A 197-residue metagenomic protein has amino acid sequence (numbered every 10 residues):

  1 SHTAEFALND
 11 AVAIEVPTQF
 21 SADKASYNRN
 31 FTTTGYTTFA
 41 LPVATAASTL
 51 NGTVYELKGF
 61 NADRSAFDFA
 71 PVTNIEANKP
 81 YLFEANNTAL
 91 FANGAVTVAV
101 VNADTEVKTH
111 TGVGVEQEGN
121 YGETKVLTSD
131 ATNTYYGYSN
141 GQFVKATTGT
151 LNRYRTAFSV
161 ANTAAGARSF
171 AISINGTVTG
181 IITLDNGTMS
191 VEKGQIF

Functional and structural regions predicted by a protein language model:
S1-N51, A70-T179: A short, polar beta-strand/turn micro-motif
A22, F60-F69: Short linear interaction motifs
Y55-N61, Y81: Contiguous mid-protein beta-loop-alpha structural module that forms a pocket-lining wall or clamp of enzyme active
N61, D130, Y138, L184 (+1 more regions): Acidic surface patches and DE-rich sequence motifs
V126, I174-F197: Surface-exposed, proline-anchored Ser/Thr-rich loop/turn motifs
